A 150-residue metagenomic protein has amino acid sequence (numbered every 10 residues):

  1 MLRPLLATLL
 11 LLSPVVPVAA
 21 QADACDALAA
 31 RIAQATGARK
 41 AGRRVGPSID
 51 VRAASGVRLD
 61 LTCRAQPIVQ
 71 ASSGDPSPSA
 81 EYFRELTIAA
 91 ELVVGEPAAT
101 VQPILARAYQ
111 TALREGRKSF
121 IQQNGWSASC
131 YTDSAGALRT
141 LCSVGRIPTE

Functional and structural regions predicted by a protein language model:
P4-S13: Sec-dependent N-terminal signal peptides
A7-T8, V18-A20: Cleavable N-terminal signal peptides
V18, R39-S48, E96-W126: Short glycine-rich, low-complexity/disordered patches
Q21-A65: N-terminal secretory signal peptides
R31-G37, V69-G74, A137-V144, T149-E150: Extracellular/mature segments of secreted proteins
L59, C63-L113: Long, charged/polar, surface-exposed segments that mediate recognition or autoinhibition
Q122-R146: Short, exposed beta-strand-loop hairpins at the edges of beta-sheets in extracellular/periplasmic proteins
